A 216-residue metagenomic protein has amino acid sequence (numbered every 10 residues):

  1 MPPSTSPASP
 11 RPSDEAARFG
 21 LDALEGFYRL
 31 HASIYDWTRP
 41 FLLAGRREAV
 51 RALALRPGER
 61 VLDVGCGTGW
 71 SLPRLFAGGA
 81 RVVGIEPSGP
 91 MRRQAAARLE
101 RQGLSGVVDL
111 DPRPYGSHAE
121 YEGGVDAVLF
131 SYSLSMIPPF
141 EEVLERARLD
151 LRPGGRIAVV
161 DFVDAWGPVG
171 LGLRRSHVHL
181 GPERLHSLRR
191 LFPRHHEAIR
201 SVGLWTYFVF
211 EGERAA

Functional and structural regions predicted by a protein language model:
P2-A54, W70, Q94, A165-R174: Conserved class I S-adenosyl-L-methionine
E15, A158-V209: C-terminal alpha-helical "lid/dimerization" subdomain adjacent to the S-adenosyl-L-methionine
A54-R60: Short helix-loop-beta connector
R60, G154-R156: Short glycine-centered segments of the SAM/dcSAM-binding site in methyltransferase folds
L62, T68-S117: Class I SAM-dependent methyltransferase SAM/SAH-binding core
G116-V128: A short acidic, Gly/Pro-enriched loop at the edge of an enzyme's catalytic core that lines a small-molecule cofactor
A127-P139: A short SAM/SAH-binding and catalytic strip from SAM-dependent methyltransferases
E141-P153: A short glycine-rich, Lys/Arg-flanked "PGG" loop and its adjoining helix->strand segment in the class I
